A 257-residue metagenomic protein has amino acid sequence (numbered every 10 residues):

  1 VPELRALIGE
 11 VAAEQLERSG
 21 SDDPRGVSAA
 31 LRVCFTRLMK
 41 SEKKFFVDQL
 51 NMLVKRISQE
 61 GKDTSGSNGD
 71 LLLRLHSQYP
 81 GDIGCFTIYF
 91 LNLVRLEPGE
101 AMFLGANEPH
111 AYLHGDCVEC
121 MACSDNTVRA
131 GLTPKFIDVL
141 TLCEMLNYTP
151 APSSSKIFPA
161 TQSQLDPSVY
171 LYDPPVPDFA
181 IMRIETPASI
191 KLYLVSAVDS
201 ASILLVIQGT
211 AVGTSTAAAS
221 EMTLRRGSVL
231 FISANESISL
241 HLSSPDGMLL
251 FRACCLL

Functional and structural regions predicted by a protein language model:
V1-K62, P134-K156, I181-R183: Transition-metal
M39, K43-F45, Q49-N51, S58-I83 (+3 more regions): Glycine- and acidic-residue-biased ligand/ion/polar-headgroup-sensing regions
G66-V118, C123-V128: Short catalytic-site patches enriched in acidic/histidine residues that coordinate or position cofactors/metals
L93-F103, E108-A111, V118, I184 (+1 more regions): Short acidic-glycine-tyrosine-enriched beta hairpin
A111-Y112, L171-V176: Short, conserved, surface-exposed binding loops centered on an aromatic residue
G115-L171: C-terminal, non-catalytic macromolecule-binding modules
G115-P134, F179, F231, S244-L257: A short hydrophobic beta-strand segment most commonly corresponding to one strand of the jelly-roll/cupin
Q164-S168, P177-V198, A234-N235: Conserved short histidine dyad/triad with adjacent acidic residue
